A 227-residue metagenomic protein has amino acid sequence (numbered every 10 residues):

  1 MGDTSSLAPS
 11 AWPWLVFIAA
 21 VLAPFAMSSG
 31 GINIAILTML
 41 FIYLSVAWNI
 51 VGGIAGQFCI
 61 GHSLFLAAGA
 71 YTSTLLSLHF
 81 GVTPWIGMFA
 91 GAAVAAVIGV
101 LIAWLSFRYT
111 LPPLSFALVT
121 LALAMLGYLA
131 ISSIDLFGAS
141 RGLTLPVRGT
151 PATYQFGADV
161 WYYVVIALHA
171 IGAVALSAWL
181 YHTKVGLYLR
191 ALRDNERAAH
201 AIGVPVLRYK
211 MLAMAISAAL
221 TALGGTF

Functional and structural regions predicted by a protein language model:
M1-F227: Transmembrane alpha-helices and adjacent helix-loop boundaries
